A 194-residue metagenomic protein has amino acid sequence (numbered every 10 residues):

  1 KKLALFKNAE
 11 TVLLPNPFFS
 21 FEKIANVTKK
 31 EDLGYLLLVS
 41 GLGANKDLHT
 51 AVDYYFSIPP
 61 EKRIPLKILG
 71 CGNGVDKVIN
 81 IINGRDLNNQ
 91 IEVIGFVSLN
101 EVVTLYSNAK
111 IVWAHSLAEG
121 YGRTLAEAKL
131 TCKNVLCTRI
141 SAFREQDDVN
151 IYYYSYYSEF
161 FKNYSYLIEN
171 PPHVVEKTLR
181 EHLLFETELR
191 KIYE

Functional and structural regions predicted by a protein language model:
K1-A9: A short, active-site helix/loop in glycosyltransferases that binds the activated sugar's phosphate group
F18, V39, P65-I79, G95-F96: Glycosyltransferase donor-sugar binding loop
K29-K46, V52-Y55, K67: Conserved donor-binding/catalytic core segment of Leloir-type glycosyltransferases
I79-N100: Nucleotide-activated donor-binding/catalytic signature segment of Leloir-type glycosyltransferases, i.e., the conserved
V97, T104-A109: Short alpha-helical donor nucleotide-sugar binding micro-motif in glycosyltransferases
H115-L117: Aromatic "clamp/platform" in nucleotide-sugar-dependent glycosyltransferases that forms part of the donor/acceptor
N134-C137: Short hydrophobic beta-strand element within catalytic cores of glycosyltransferases and related nucleotide-activated
N170-E194: A charged, aromatic-enriched C-terminal amphipathic alpha-helix characteristic of glycosyltransferases across folds
